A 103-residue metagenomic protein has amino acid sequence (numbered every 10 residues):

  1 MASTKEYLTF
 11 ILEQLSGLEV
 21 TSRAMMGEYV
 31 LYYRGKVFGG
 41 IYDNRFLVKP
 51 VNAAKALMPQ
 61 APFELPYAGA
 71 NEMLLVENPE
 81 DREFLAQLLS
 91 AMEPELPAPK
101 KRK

Functional and structural regions predicted by a protein language model:
M1-K103: Charge-dense, helix-prone N-terminal extensions
